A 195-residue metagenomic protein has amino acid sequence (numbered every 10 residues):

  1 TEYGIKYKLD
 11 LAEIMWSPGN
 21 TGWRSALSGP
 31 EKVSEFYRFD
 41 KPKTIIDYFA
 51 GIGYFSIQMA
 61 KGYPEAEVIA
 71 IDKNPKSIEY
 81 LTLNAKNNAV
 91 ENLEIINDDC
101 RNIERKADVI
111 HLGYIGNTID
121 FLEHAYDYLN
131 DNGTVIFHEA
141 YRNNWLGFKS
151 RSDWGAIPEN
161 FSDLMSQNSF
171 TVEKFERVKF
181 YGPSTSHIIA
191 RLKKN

Functional and structural regions predicted by a protein language model:
T1-G19: Non-catalytic substrate-recognition/targeting regions of SAM-dependent transferases
G22-K41: Conserved alpha-helix/loop element of class I SAM-dependent methyltransferases that forms part of the SAM/SAH-binding
P42-F49: Conserved class I S-adenosyl-L-methionine
T44, E67, N92, T134: Residues at the starts of beta-strands that form the adenosine-phosphate
I52-E65: Conserved SAM-binding loop of SAM-dependent methyltransferases across substrates and taxa, primarily the Class I
I71-V109, N117: S-adenosyl-L-methionine
D98-Q167, E173-E176: S-adenosylmethionine
Y181-N195: Core SAM-dependent methyltransferase catalytic element
